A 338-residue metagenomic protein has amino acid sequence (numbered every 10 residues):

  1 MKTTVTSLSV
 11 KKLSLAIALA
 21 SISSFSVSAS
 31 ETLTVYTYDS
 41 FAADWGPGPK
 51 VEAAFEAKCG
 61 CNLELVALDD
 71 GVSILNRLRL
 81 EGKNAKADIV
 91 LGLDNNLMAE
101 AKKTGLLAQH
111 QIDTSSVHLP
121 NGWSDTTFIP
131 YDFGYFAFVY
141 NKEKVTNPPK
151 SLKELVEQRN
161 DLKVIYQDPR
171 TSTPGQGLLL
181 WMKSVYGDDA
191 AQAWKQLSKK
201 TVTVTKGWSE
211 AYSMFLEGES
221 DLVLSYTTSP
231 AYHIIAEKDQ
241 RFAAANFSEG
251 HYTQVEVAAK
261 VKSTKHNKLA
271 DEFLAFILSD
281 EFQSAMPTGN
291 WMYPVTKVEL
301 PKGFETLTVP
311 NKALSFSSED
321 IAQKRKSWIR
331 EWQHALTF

Functional and structural regions predicted by a protein language model:
T32, Y38-G48, D69-S73, A85-S220: Extracytoplasmic ligand-binding site segments that recognize negatively charged/polar headgroups
Y36-E64: Short, polar/charged alpha-helical segment
N96-E100, L216, S220-R241, N290: A ligand-binding cleft/hinge motif common to bilobed small-molecule-binding domains
L107-T114, T126-P130, K153-V156, L222 (+2 more regions): Short beta-strand->loop
V117-P120, G134, W194-S198, V204-T205 (+2 more regions): Periplasmic-binding protein-like
A137-K144, K183, Q254-H266, A285: A bilobed periplasmic-binding-protein/Venus flytrap-type ligand-binding module shared by bacterial periplasmic
V261-F316: Mature extracytoplasmic/periplasmic domains
G303-F338: Extracellular/periplasmic bilobal clamshell ligand-binding domains
